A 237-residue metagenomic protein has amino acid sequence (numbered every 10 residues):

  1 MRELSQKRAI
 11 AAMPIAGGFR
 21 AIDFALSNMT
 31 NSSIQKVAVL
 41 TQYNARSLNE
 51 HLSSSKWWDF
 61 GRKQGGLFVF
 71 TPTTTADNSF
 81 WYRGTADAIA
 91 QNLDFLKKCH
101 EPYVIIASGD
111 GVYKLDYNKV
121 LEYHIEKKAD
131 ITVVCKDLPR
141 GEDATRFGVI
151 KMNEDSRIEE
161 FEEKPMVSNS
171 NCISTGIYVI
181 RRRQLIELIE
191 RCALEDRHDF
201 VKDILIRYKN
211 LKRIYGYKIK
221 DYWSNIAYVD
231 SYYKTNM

Functional and structural regions predicted by a protein language model:
M1-G65, A76-N78, F95: N-terminal glycine-rich phosphate-binding loop and ensuing alpha1 helix
L4-Q6, D143-T145, N171-C172: Short glycine/proline-enriched turns and hinge-like loops at secondary-structure junctions
A12, V149-M152, L205, G216: A structural signal for short hydrophobic beta-strand segments in well-ordered beta-sheet cores
P14, V69-T71, V133, E160-E163 (+1 more regions): Structural signal for conserved beta-strand scaffold positions within catalytic alpha/beta enzyme cores
A21-A25, D87-Q91, I204: Well-ordered alpha-helical segments embedded in enzymatic catalytic cores
Q35-K36, Y103, D130, R213: Residues at the starts of beta-strands that form the adenosine-phosphate
F60, G65-E154, V179, E187-R191: Conserved beta-loop-beta/alpha segment of the NTase-like Rossmann-fold superfamily that binds/positions NTPs
K97, E101, I105, V112 (+4 more regions): Catalytic-core segments of class I nucleotidyltransferases/pyrophosphorylases that form NMP-activated intermediates
